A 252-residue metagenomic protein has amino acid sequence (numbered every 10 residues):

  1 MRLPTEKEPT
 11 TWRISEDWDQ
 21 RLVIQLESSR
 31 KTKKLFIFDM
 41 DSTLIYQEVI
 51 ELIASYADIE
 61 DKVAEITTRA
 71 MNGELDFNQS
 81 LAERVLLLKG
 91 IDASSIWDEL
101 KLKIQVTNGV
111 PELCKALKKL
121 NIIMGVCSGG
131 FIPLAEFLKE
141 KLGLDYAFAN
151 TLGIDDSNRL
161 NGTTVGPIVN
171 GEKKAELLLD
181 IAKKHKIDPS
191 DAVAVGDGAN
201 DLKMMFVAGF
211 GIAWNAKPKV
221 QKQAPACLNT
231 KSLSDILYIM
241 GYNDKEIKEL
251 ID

Functional and structural regions predicted by a protein language model:
M1-E8, R13-L152, K231: Alpha-helical substrate-recognition element adjacent to the catalytic core
W12, D98-D252: C-terminal cap/substrate-recognition subdomain and adjoining C-terminal extension of metal-dependent phosphatase-like
